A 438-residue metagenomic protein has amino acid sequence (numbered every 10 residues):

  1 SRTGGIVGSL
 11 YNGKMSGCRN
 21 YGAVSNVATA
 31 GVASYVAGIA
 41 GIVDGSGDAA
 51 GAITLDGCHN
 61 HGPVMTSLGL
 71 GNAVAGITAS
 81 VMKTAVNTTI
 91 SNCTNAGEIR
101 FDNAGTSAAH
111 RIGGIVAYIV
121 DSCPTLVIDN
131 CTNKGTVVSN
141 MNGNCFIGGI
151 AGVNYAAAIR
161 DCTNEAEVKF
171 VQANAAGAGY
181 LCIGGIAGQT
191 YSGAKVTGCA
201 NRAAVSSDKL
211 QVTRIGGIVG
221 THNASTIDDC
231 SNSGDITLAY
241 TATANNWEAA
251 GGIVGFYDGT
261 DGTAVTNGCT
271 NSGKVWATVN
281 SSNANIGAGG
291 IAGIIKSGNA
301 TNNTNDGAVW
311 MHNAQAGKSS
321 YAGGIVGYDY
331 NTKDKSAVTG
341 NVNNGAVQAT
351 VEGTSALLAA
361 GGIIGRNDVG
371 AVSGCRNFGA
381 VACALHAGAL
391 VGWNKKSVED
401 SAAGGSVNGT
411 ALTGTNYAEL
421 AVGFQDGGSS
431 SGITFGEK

Functional and structural regions predicted by a protein language model:
S1-A387, V391-K438: Surface-exposed loop/turn motifs in large extracellular/passenger domains
